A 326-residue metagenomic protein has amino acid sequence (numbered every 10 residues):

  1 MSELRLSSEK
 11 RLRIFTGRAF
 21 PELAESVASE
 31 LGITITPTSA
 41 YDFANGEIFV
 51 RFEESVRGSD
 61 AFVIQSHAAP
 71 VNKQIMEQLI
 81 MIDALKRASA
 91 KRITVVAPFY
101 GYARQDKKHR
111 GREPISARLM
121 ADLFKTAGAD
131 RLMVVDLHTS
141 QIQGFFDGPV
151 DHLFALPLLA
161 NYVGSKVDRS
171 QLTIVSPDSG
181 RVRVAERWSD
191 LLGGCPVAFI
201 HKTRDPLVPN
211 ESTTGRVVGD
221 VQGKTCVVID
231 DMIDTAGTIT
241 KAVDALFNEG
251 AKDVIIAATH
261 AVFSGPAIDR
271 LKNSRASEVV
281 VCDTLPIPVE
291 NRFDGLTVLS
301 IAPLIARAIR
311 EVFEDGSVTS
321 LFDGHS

Functional and structural regions predicted by a protein language model:
M1-S326: PRPP-associated nucleotide enzymes
